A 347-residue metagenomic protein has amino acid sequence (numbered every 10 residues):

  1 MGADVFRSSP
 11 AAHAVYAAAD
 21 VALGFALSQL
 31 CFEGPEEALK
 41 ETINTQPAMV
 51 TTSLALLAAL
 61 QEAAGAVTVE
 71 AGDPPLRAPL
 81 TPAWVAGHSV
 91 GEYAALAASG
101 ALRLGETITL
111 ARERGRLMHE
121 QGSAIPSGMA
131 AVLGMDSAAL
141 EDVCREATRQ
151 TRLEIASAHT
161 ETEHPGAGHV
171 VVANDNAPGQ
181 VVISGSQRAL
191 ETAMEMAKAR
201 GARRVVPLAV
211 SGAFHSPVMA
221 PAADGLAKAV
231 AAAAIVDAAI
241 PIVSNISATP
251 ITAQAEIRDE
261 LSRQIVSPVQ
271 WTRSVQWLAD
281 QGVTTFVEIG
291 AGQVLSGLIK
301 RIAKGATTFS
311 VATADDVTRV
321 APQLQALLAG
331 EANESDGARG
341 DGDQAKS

Functional and structural regions predicted by a protein language model:
M1-E163, T285-R319, N333, G337-G342: FabD-like malonyl-/acyl-CoA
V21-F25, T45, V67-P74, A98-P268: Alpha/beta catalytic cores of group-transfer enzymes, especially the acyltransferase/condensing modules of polyketide
S89, A234, G282: Conserved functional loop/turn residues at catalytic and ligand-binding sites
K198, A279-G282: Non-catalytic positions within long, well-ordered alpha-helices that form the structural scaffold/packing of enzyme
P207-V210, A279, V311-A312: Short glycine-rich catalytic loops that host catalytic nucleophiles or stabilize transition states across multiple
G225-A233, V243, T252-V269, F286 (+3 more regions): Non-catalytic peripheral regions of patatin-like phospholipases
T272-Q276: Short hydrophobic/charged patches on amphipathic alpha-helices used for structural packing and interfaces
